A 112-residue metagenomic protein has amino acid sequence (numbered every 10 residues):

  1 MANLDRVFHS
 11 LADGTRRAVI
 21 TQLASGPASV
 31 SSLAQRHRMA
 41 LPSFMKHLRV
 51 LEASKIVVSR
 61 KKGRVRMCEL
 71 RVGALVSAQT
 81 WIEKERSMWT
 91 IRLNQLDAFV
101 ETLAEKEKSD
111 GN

Functional and structural regions predicted by a protein language model:
M1-D5, Q22-R36, L41, V50-V58 (+1 more regions): C-terminal regulatory/oligomerization modules of transcriptional regulators
F8-H9, M67: Short basic coil micro-motifs at the edges of alpha-helical modules that engage polyanionic partners
S10-T15: Short helix-coil-helix linker/hinge
R17-V19: Pre-recognition alpha-helix immediately N-terminal to the DNA-recognition helix within helix-turn-helix or winged-helix
H47: Residues within the DNA-recognition helix of helix-turn-helix
K61-M67: Short, Lys/Arg-rich nucleic-acid/phosphate-binding segment
